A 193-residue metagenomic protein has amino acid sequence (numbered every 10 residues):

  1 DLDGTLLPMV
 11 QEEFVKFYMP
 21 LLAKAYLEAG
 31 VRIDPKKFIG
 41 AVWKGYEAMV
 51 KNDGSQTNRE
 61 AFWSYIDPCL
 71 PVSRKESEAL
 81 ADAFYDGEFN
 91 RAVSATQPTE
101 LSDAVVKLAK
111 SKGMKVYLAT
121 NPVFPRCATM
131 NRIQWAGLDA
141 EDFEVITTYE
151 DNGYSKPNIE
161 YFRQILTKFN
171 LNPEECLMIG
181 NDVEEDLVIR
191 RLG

Functional and structural regions predicted by a protein language model:
D3-A41: Active-site neighborhood of HAD-like aspartate-dependent phosphohydrolases
T5-Q11, E47-K51, K115-Y117: A ubiquitous short alpha-helical element
V10-K16, K51-S55, R126-C127: Short, flexible/disordered intra-domain loops and linkers
V15-A23, I39-Y46, W63, A81-F89 (+1 more regions): Hydrophobic alpha-helical core bundles mediating ligand binding, dimerization, or RNAP-core interactions
R32, K36-D86: A metal-dependent, Asp-based hydrolase signature
S55-E60, R74-A79, D86-Y117, I159: Short, acidic loop-to-helix structural element flanking the phosphoryl-transfer center in phosphate-processing enzymes
Y117-L177, V183, L187, R191: Substrate-recognition "cap/lid" segment bordering the active-site pocket of phosphatases
